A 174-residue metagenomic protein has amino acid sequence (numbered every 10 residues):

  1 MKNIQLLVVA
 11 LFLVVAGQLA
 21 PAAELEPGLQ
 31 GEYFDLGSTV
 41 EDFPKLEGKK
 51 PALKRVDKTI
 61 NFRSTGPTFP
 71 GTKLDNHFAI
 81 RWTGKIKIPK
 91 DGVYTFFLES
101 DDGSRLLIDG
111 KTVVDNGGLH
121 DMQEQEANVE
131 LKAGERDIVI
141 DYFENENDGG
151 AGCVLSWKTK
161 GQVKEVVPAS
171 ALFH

Functional and structural regions predicted by a protein language model:
M1-V8: Bacterial N-terminal signal peptides that target proteins for export
V8-A16: Bacterial N-terminal signal peptides
V15-E24: Bacterial Sec-dependent signal peptides at the C-terminal "C-region" and cleavage site
A23-H174: Acidic/polar, compositionally biased interaction segments
